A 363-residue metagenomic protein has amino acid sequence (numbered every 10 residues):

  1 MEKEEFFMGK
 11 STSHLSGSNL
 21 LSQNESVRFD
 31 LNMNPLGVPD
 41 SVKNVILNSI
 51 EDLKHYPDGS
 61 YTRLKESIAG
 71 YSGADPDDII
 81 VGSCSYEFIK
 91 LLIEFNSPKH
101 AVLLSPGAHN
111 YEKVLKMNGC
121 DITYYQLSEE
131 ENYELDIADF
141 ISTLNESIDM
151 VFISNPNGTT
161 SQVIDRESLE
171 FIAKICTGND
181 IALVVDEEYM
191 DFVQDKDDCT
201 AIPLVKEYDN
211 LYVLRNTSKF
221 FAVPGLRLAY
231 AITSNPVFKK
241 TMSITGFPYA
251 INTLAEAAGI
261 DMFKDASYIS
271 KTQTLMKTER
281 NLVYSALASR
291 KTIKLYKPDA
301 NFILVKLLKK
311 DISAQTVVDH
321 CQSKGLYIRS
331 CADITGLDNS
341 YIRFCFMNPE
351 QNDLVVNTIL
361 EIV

Functional and structural regions predicted by a protein language model:
M1-H55: N-terminal "arm"/small-domain region of PLP-dependent enzymes with the aminotransferase-like
G37-V42, S60, N210-S289, I293-Y296: PLP-dependent aminotransferase class I/II
P57, A69-L91: Short loop-beta-helix segment that forms the pyridoxal 5′-phosphate
E94-I153: PLP-dependent aminotransferase-like
N118, G178-N179, Y208, R290 (+1 more regions): Helix C-cap/helix->beta junction micro-motif
E131-V193: Active-site phosphate-binding strand-loop segment of PLP-dependent enzymes
M276-K277, K291-K324: Conserved PLP-binding catalytic core of the aspartate aminotransferase-like
S323-K324, T335-V363: PLP-dependent enzyme catalytic core of the Aspartate aminotransferase-like
